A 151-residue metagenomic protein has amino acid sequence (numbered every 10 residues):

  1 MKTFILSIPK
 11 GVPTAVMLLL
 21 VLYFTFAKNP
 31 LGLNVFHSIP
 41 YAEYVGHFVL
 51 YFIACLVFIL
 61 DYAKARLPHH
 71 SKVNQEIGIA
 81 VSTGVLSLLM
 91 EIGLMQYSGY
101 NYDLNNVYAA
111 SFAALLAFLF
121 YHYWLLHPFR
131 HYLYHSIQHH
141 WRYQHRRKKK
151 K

Functional and structural regions predicted by a protein language model:
M1-K151: Bulky hydrophobic segments
